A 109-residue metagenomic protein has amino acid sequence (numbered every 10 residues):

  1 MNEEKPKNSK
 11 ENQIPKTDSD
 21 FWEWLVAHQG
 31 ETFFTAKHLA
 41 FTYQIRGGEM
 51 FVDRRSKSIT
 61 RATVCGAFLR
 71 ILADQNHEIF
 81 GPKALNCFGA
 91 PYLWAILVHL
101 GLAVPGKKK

Functional and structural regions predicted by a protein language model:
M1-K109: Intrinsically disordered, charged low-complexity linkers and terminal tails that flank or connect structured domains
